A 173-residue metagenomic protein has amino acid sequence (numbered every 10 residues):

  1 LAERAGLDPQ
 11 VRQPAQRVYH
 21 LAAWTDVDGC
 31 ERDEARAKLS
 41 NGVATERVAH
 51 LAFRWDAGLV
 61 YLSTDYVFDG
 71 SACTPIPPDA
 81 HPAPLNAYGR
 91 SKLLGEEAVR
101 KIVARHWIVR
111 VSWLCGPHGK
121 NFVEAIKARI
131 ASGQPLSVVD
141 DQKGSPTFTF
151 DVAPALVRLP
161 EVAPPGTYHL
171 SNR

Functional and structural regions predicted by a protein language model:
L1-G42: NAD(P)H-binding glycine-rich loop region in Rossmannoid oxidoreductase-like domains and their noncatalytic homologs
A2, R32, S40, N86 (+2 more regions): Residue-level signal for the nucleotide or nucleotide-sugar donor/cofactor binding architecture
V18-A22, L59-T64, D69, V109-V111: SDR active-site strand-loop-helix element
G29-C30, D69-A72, H118-G119, F148: Short glycine-/acidic-enriched loop or helix-start segments at secondary-structure transitions that form or flank
R32, L39-R47, R54, V67-V109 (+1 more regions): Catalytic helix-loop patch of NAD(P)-dependent Rossmann-fold dehydrogenases
A52, L159: Hydrophobic pocket-lining residues that define ligand/cofactor binding sites across diverse proteins
E97-S145, T149-D151, V157: NAD(P)-dependent short-chain dehydrogenase/reductase
L136-S137, D141, A163-R173: A recurrent short beta-strand within the Rossmann-like NAD(P)-dependent oxidoreductase core
